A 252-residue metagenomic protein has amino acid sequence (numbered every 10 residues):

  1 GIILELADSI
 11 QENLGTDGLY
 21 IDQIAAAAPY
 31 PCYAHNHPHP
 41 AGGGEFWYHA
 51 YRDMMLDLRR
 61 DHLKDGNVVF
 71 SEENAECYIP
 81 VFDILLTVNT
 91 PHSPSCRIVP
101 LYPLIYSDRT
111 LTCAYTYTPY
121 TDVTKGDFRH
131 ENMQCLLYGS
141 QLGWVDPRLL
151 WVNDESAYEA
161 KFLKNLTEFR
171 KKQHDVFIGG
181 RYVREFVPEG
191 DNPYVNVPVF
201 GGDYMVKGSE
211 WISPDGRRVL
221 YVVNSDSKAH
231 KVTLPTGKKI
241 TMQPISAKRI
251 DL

Functional and structural regions predicted by a protein language model:
G1, A27-R52: Aromatic- and acidic-residue-enriched carbohydrate-binding clefts of CAZyme catalytic domains
G1-Q23: An active-site-proximal structural segment forming one wall of the substrate-binding cleft that immediately precedes
L4-A7, W47-M242, S246: Active-site-proximal substrate-binding groove within the catalytic cores of carbohydrate-active enzymes
L19-Y20, Y30-P31, H230-T233: Extended hydrophobic-aromatic, low-complexity segments
I21-P29, S71: Conserved beta-strand positions
